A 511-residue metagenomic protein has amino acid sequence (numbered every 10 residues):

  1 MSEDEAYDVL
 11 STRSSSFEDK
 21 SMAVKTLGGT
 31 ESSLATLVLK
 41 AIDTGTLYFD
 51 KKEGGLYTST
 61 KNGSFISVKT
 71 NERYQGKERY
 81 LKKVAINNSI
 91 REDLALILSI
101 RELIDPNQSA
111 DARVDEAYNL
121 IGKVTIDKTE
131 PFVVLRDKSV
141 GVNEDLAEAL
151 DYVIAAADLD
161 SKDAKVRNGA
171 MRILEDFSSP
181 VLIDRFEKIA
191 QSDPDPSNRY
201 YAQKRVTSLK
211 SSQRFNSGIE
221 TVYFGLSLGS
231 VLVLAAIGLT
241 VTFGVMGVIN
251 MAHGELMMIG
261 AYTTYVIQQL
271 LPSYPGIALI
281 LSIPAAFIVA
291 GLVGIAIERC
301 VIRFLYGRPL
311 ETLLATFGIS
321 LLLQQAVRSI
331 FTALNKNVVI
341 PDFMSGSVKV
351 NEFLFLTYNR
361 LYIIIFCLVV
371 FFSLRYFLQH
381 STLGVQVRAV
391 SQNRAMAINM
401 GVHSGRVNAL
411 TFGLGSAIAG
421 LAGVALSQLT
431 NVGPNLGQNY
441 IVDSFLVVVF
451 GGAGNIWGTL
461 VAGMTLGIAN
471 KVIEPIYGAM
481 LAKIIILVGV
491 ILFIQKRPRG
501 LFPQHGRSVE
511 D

Functional and structural regions predicted by a protein language model:
M1-D184, K188-N216: Extended repeat-based scaffolds of very large eukaryotic assembly and lipid-transport proteins
T221, L378, T382, T411-G454 (+1 more regions): Inter-helical junctions in multi-pass inner-membrane proteins, predominant in energy-converting antiporter-like
T221-V266, A296, C300-E311, F450-A453: Single transmembrane alpha-helix segments in multi-pass membrane proteins
A252-A296, G452, I476: Membrane-embedded helix boundary and interhelical linker motif in transport proteins
P275-S320, A326, V461-L466, R497-P498: Alpha-helical transmembrane segments within multi-pass membrane transporters and channels
E311, I330, D342, Q392 (+3 more regions): Cytosolic-side transmembrane-helix boundaries in multi-pass membrane proteins
T312-H380, V407-L410, I484, S508-D511: Transmembrane helix-bundle core of multi-pass membrane transporters and related energy-transducing complexes
L356-V432, V461: Helix-loop-helix "hairpin" substructures at the membrane interface of multi-pass membrane proteins
